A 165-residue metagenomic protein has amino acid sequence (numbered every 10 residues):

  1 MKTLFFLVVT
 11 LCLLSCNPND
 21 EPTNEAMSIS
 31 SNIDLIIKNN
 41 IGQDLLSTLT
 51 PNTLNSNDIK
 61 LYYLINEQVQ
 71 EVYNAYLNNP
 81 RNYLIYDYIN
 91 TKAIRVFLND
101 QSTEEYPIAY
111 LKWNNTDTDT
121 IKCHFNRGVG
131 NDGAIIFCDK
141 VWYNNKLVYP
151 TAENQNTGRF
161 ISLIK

Functional and structural regions predicted by a protein language model:
M1-L4: Positively charged n-region of N-terminal signal peptides that target proteins for export
F6-T10: Hydrophobic helical h-region of N-terminal Sec-dependent signal peptides in bacterial secretory/periplasmic proteins
C12-S15: C-terminal motif of bacterial Sec signal peptides marking the signal peptidase cleavage site
N19-M27, S31, I36, V69-K165: Extracytoplasmic cysteine-anchoring/structural motifs
E21-T23, I37-N52: Short amphipathic, basic-aromatic surface patches that mediate peripheral association with negatively charged
D34, K38, S56-K60, L64 (+1 more regions): Surface-exposed molecular-recognition determinants
T48-Y73: Extended low-complexity, serine/threonine- and proline-enriched intrinsically disordered segments
